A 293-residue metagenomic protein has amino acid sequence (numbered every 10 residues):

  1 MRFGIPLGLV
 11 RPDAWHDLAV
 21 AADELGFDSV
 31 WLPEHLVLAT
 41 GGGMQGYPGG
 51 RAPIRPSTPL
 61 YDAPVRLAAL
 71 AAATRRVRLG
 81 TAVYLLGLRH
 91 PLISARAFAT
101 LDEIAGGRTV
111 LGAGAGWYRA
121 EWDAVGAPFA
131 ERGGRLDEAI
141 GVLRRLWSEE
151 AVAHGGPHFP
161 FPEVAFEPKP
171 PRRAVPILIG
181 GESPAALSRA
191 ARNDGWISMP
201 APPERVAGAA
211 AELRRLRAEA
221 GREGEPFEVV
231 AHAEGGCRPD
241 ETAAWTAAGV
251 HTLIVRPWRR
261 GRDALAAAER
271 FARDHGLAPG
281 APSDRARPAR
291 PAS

Functional and structural regions predicted by a protein language model:
M1-S293: Active-site-adjacent structural elements that line small-molecule/cofactor binding pockets in enzymes
